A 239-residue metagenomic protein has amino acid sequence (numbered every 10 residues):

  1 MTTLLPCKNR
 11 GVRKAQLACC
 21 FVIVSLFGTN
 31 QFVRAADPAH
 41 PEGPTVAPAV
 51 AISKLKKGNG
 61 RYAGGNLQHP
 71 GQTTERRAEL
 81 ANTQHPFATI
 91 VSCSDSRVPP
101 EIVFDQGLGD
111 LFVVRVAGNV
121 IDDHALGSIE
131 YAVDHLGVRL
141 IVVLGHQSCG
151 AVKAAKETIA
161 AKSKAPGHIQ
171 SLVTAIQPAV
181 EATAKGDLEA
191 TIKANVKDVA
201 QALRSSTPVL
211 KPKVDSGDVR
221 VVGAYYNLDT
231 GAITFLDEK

Functional and structural regions predicted by a protein language model:
M1-R13: N-terminal secretory signal peptides that target proteins for export/translocation
Q16-T29: Bacterial N-terminal signal peptides
T29-A35: Sec/Tat signal peptide C-region and signal peptidase I cleavage site
A35-T83, L108-G109, G118-L136, V152-K239: Divalent-metal-activated hydrolytic enzyme cores
S92-R97, A117-V120, H146-C149: Short glycine-enriched loops at secondary-structure junctions
R97-V114: Catalytic core of membrane glycerolipid acyltransferases/transacylases, capturing the structured, soluble-facing
V143: Conserved functional hotspot residues or short segments at active or partner-binding sites across diverse domains
